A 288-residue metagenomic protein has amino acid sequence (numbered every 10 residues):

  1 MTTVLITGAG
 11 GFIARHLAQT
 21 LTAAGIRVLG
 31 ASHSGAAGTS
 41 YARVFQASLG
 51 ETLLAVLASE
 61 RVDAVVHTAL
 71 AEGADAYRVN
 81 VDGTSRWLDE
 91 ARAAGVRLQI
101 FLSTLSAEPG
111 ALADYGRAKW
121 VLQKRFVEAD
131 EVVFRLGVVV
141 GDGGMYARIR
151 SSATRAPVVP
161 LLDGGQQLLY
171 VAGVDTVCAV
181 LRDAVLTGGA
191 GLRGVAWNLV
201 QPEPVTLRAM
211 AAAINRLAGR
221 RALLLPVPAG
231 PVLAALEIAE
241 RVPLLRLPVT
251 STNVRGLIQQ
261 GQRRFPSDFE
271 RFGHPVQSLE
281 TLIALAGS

Functional and structural regions predicted by a protein language model:
T2-A24: N-terminal Rossmann NAD(P)H-binding glycine-rich loop of SDR-like oxidoreductase domains
T7, A31, T68, Q99-L105 (+1 more regions): SDR active-site strand-loop-helix element
A36, A42-A93, L105-P109: NAD(P)H-binding glycine-rich loop region in Rossmannoid oxidoreductase-like domains and their noncatalytic homologs
Y77-T84, I100, K119, Y170: Short alpha-helix in the Rossmann-fold core of NAD(P)-dependent oxidoreductases
S103, K124-M145: Conserved beta-loop-beta element that borders a ligand/cofactor-binding pocket
L105-R117, V138-G143: Conserved catalytic-site region of short-chain dehydrogenase/reductase
G141-R148, G164-L186, G194-N198: Substrate-positioning beta->alpha
A184-P248, R263-S288: Mid/C-terminal beta-alpha module of Rossmann-like enzyme folds, strongest in SDR-family dehydrogenases/epimerases
